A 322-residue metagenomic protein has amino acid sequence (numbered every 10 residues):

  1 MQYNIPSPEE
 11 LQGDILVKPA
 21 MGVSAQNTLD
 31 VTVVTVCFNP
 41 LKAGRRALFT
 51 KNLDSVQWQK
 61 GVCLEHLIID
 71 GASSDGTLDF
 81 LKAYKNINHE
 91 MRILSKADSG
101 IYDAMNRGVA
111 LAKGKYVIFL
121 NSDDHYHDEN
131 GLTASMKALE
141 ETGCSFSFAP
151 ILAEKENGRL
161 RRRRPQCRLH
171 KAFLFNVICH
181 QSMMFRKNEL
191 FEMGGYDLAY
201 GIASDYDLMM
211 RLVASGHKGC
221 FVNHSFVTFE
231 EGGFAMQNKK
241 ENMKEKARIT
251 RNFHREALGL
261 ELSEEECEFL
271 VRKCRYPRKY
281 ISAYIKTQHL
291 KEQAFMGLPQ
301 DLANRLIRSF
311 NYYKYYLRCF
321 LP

Functional and structural regions predicted by a protein language model:
M1-S55: N-proximal low-complexity "stem/linker" segments adjacent to membrane-targeting elements
V33-V34, R162-I249, F253: Conserved nucleotide-sugar donor-binding catalytic segment
T50-D54, L78, K82, N106 (+4 more regions): Short alpha-helix within the catalytic core of nucleotide-sugar-dependent glycosyltransferases
C63-A72, L94-A97: Short beta-strand/loop segment that forms part of the nucleotide-sugar
D70-D79, N121: A conserved acidic beta->alpha catalytic loop
S95-A112: Glycine-rich, basic loop-to-helix element that forms the pyrophosphate-binding segment of sugar-nucleotide handling
V117: Short aromatic/hydrophobic "clamp" motif used to bind/position activated sugar donors
H125, E129-R161: Conserved donor NDP-sugar-binding/catalytic core segment of glycosyltransferases
